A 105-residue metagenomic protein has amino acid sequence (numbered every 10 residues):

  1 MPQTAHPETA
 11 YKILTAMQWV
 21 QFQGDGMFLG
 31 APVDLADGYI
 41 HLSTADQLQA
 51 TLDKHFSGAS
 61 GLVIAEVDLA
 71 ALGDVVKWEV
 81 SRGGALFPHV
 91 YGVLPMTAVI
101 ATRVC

Functional and structural regions predicted by a protein language model:
P2-C105: Conserved, structured core segments of small domains
